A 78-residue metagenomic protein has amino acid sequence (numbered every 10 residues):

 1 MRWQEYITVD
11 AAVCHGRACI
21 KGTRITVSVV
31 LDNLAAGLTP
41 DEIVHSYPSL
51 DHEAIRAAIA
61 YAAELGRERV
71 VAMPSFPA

Functional and structural regions predicted by a protein language model:
M1-D41: A short, structured beta-strand/loop element
I25-A78: Long, charge-rich, low-complexity alpha-helical segments
